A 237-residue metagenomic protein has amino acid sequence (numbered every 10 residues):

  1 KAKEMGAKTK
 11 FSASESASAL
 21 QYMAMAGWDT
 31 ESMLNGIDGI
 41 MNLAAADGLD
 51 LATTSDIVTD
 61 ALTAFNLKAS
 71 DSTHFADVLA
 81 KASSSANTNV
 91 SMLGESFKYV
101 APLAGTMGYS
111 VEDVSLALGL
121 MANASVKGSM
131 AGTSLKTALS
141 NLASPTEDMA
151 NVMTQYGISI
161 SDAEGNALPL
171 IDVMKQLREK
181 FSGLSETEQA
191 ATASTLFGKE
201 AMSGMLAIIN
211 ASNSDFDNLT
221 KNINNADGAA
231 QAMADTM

Functional and structural regions predicted by a protein language model:
K1-H74, K81-L93, A104-E112, A124-G132 (+7 more regions): A short, structural motif
S96, V114-L118, L177: Short hydrophobic or amphipathic alpha-helical segments
L135: Conserved catalytic-loop aspartate of Hanks-type protein kinases
E188-A201: Glycine-centered helix-coil hinge/cap
E200, A207-N210: Polar, low-complexity export/assembly segments characteristic of proteins that are secreted or assemble on the cell
